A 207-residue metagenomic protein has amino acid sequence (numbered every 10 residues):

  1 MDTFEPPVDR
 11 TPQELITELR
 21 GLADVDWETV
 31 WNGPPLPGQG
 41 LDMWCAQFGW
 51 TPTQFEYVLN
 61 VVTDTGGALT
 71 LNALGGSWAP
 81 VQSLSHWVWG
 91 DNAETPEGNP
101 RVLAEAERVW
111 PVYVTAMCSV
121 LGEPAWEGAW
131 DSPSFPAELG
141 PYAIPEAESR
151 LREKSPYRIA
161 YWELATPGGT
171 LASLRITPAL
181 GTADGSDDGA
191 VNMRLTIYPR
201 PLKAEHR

Functional and structural regions predicted by a protein language model:
M1-E146, T177-R207: Short helix/turn-capping signatures at newly exposed starts of structured segments
P141-A179: Aromatic/basic-lined ligand-recognition segments that form π-stacking hydrophobic pockets flanked by Lys/Arg to engage
